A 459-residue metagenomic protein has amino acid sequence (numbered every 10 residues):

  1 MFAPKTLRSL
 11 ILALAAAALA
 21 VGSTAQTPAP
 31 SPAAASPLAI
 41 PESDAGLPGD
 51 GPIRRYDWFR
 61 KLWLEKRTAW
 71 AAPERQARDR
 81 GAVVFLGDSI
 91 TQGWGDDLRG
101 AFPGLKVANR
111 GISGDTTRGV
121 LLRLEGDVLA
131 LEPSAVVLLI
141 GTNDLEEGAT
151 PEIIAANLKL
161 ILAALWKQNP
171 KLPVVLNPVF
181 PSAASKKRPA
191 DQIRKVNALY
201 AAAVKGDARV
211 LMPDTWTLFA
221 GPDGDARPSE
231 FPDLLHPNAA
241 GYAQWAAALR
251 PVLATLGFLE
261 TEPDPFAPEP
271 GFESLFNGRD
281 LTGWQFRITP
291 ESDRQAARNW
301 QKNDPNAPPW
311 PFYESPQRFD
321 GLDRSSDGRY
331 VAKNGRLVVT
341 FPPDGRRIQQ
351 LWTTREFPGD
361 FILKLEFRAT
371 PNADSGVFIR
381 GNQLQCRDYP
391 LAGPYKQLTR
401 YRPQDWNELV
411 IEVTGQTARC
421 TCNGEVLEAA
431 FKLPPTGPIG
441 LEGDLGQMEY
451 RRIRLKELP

Functional and structural regions predicted by a protein language model:
M1-L86, T91-D96, G100-A101, L131 (+1 more regions): N-terminal secretory targeting modules
G49-R60, G95, P103-G119, E146 (+4 more regions): Acidic/histidine-rich helix-loop elements that form or flank divalent-metal/phosphate-binding sites at the catalytic
A82-L86, V107-G111, A135-I140, P173-P178 (+4 more regions): Structural recognition of the beta-strand scaffold that forms the well-ordered cores of secreted hydrolase catalytic
S89-G93, S113-T117, T142-E147, F180-A184 (+8 more regions): Solvent-exposed loop/turn segments at secondary-structure junctions within structured extracellular/periplasmic domains
T91-A108, T117-K159, A164, V175 (+1 more regions): Oxyanion-hole/transition-state-stabilizing segment in secreted/luminal serine hydrolases and related acyltransferases
A155-N177, K195-V210: Charged, glycine-enriched surface loops/patches that mediate electrostatic binding to polyanionic ligands
K159, L259-P459: Carbohydrate-interacting regions of secretory-pathway proteins
P181-E260: Catalytic His-Asp segment of secreted/periplasmic serine-dependent ester chemistry enzymes
